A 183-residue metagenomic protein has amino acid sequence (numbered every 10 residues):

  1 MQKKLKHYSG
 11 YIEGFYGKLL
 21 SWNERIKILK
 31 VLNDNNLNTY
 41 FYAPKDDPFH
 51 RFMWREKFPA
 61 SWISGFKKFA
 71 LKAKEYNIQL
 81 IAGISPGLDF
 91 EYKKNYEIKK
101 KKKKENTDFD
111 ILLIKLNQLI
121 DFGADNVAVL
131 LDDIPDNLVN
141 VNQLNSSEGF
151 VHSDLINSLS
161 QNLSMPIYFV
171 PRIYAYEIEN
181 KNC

Functional and structural regions predicted by a protein language model:
M1-Y8: N-terminal amphipathic alpha-helix/helix-capping segment at the start of soluble metabolic enzymes
S9-C183: Aromatic-lined carbohydrate-binding surfaces of glycoside hydrolases
